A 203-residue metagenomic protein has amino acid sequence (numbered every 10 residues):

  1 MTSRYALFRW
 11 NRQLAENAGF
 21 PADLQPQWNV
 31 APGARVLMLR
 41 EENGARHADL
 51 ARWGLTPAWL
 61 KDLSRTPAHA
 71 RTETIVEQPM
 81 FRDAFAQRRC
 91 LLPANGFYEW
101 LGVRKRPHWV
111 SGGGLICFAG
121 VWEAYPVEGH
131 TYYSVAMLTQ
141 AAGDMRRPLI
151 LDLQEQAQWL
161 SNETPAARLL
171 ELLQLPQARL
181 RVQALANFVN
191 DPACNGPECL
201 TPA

Functional and structural regions predicted by a protein language model:
M1-A203: Short linear sequence motif anchored by a di-proline
